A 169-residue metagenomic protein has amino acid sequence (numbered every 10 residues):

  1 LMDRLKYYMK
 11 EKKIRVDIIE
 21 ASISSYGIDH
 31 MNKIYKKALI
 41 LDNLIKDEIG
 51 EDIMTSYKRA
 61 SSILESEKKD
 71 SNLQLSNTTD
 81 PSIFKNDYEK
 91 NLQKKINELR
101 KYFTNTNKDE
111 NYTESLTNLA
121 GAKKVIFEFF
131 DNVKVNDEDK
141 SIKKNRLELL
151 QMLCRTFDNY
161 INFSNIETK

Functional and structural regions predicted by a protein language model:
L1-K169: Amphipathic alpha-helical "coupling" segments that flank catalytic cores
